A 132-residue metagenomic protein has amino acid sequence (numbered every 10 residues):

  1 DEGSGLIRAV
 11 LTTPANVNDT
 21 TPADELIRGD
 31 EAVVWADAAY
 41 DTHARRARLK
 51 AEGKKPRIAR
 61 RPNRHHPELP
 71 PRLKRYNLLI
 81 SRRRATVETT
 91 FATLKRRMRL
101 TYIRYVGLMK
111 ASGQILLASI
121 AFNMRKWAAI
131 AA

Functional and structural regions predicted by a protein language model:
D1-K50, R61, S119, I130: Polybasic low-complexity intrinsically disordered regions
L6, M98-I103, F122-A132: Short helix-capping/linker segments at secondary-structure and domain boundaries
P14, Y105-K110, A131-A132: Short alpha-helical "patches" and their helix-cap loops
D24, F91, L117-A121, R125: Predominant activation on well-ordered alpha-helical scaffold segments within soluble catalytic domains
R28, A32-V33, A38-M109, G113-L116: Helix-centered, glycine/charged polyanion-binding patches within enzymatic domains that contact phosphate-containing
